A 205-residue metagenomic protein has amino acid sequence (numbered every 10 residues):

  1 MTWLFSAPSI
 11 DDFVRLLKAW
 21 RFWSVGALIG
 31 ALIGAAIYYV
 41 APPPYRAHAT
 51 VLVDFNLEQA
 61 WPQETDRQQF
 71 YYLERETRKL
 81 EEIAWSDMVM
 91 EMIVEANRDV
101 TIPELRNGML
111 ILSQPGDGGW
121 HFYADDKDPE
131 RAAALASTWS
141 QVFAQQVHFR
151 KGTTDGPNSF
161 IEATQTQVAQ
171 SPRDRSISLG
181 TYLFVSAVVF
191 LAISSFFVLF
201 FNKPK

Functional and structural regions predicted by a protein language model:
M1-K205: Hydrophobic and amphipathic membrane-targeting/association helices
